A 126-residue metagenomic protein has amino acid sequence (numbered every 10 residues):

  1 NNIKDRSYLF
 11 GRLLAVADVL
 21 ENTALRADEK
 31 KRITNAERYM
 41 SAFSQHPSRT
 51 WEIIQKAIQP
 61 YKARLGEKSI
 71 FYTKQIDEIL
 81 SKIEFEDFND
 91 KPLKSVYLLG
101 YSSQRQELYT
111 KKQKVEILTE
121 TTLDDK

Functional and structural regions predicted by a protein language model:
N1-K126: Intrinsic-disorder/low-complexity detector
